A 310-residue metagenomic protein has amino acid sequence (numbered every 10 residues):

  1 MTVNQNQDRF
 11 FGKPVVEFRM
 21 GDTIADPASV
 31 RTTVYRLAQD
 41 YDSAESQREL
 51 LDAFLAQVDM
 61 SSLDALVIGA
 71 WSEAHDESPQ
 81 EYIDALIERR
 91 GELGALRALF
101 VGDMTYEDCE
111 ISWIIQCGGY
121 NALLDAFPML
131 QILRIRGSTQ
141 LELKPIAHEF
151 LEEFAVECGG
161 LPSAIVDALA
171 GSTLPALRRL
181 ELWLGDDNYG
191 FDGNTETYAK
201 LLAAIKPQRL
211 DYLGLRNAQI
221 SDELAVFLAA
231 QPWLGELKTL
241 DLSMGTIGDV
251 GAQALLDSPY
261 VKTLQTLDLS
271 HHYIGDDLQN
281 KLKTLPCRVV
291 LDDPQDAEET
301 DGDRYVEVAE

Functional and structural regions predicted by a protein language model:
M1-E81, T105: N-terminal adaptor-interaction module of cullin-RING ubiquitin ligase components
R9-F10, E17, A126, L255 (+1 more regions): Intrinsic disorder/low-structure terminal segments
E17-T23, S46-L55, E77-R89, E110-A122 (+6 more regions): Leucine-rich repeat
Y35-S43, V67-H75, F100-W113, M129 (+10 more regions): Concave beta-strand-loop units of leucine-rich repeat
S61, G91-G94, G118, D125-P128 (+5 more regions): Inter-repeat linker/turn residues at the boundaries of leucine-rich repeats
D84, E92-L99: A contiguous, low-structure linker/loop signature
